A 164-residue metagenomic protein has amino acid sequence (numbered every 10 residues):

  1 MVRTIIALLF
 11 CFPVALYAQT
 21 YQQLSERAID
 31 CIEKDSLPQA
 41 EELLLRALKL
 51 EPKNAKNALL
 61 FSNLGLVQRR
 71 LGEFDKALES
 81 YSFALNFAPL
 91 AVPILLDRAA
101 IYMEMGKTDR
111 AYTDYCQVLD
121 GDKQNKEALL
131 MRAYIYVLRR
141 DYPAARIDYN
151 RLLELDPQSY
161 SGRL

Functional and structural regions predicted by a protein language model:
L16-N63, R70: N-terminal leader/linker segments that initiate helical-solenoid repeat arrays
Y21-Q22, A55-L59, V92-P93, K126-E127 (+1 more regions): Helix-start (N-cap) detector for alpha-helical repeat units in TPR-like alpha-solenoids, especially tetratricopeptide
E33-K34, R70, E104-M105, L138-R139: Register position in tetratricopeptide repeats
L50-K53, F87, G121, L155: Structural marker of alpha-solenoid helical repeat scaffolds
